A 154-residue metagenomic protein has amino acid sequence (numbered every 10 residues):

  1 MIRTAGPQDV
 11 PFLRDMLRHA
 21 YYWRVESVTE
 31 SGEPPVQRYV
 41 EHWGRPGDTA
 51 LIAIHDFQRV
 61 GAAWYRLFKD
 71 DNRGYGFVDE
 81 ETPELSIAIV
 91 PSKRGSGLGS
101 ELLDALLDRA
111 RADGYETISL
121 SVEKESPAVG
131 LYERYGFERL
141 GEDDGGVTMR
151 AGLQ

Functional and structural regions predicted by a protein language model:
M1-D15: A short beta-loop-alpha structural element at the N-terminal edge of CoA-dependent acyl/N-acetyltransferase catalytic
L17-R18, S27-D56: Active-site rim helix/loop that mediates acceptor-substrate recognition in acyltransferases
I54, Q58-I87: Conserved acyl-donor/pantetheine-binding loop and adjacent beta-alpha core of acyl/acetyltransferases and related
E84-G95, V122: A short, internal acetyl-CoA/4′-phosphopantetheine-binding micro-motif in the GNAT/acyltransferase core
G95-A112, E133-R134: Conserved acetyl-CoA-binding loop-helix of GNAT-fold acetyltransferases
G99, L103, E125-A128, D144-A151: Short glycine/proline-centered loop/turn elements that form peptide/ligand docking sites
A110-E123: Conserved GNAT acetyl-CoA-binding A-motif
E133-D143: Conserved acetyl-CoA-binding loop of GNAT-fold acetyltransferases
